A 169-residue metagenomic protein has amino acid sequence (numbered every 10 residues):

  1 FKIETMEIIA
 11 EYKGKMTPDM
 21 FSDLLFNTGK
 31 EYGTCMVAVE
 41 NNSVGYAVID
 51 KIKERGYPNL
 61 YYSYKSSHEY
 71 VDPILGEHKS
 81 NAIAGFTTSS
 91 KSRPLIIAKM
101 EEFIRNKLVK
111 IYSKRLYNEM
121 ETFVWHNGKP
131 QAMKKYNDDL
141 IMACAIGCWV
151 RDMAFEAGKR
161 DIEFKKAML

Functional and structural regions predicted by a protein language model:
F1-I3, A143-I146: Acidic, metal-ligating active-site segments
K2-N127: Mg2+-dependent endonuclease catalytic cores in nucleic-acid-processing enzymes, primarily RNase H-like
E11, D138, A145-L169: Acidic two-metal-ion nuclease catalytic site recognized across multiple nuclease folds, prominently DnaQ/RNase D-T
T17-P18, L25-N27, E54, M133 (+3 more regions): General N-terminal targeting signals
T34, A132-M133, F155: Generic secretory/membrane-interface signal
V37-E40, D139, A143: Short, conserved catalytic/metal-binding motifs centered on acidic residues
S90-K91, A132-L140: Structural motif
H126-K134, R151: Short, charged low-complexity intrinsically disordered segments located at boundaries of structured domains
